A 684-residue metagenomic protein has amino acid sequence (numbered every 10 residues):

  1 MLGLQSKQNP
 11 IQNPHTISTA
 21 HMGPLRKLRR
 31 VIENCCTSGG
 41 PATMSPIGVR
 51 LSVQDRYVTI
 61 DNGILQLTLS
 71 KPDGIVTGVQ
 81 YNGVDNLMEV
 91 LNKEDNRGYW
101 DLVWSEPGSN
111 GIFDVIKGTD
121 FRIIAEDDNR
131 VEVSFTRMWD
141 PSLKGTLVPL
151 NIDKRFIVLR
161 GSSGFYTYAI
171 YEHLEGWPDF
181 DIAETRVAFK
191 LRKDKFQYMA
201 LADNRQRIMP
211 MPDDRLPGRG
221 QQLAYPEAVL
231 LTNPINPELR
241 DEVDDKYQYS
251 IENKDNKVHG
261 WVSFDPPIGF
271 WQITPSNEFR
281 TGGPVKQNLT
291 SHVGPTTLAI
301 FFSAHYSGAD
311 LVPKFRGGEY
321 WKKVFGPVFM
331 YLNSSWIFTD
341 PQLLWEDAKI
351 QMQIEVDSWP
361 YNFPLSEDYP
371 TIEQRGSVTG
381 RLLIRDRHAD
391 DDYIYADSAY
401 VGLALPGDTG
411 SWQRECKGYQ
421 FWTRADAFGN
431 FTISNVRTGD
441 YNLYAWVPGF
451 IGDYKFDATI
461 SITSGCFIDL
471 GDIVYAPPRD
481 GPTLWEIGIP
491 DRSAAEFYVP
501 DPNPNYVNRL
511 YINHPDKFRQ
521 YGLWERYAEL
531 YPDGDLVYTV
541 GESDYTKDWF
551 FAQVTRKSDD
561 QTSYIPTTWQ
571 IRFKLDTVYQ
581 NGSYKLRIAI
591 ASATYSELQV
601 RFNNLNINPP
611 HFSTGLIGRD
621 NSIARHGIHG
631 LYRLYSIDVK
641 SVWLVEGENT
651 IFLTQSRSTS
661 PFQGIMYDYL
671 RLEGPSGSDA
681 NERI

Functional and structural regions predicted by a protein language model:
D55-F121, D127-P141, T146-V148: Acidic-aromatic substrate-binding/catalytic surfaces of carbohydrate-active enzymes
K190-K323: A contiguous, surface-exposed recognition patch within enzymatic or periplasmic domains that forms
G376-H388, G429, I473: A short, amphipathic beta-strand motif
S377-V378, R387-C416: Short, ordered, surface-exposed loop/turn motifs in non-cytosolic proteins
T409-N430: Short, acidic Ser/Thr/Gly-rich low-complexity loop/linker segments typical of extracellular and cell-surface proteins
A425-F428, Y564-N581, A589-R683: Beta-strand-rich ligand-recognition modules
G429, G439-F450: A short, solvent-exposed beta-strand micro-motif common in secreted/extracellular proteins
P448-D472, A476-P478: Structured interaction patches on ligand/partner-binding surfaces of diverse proteins
